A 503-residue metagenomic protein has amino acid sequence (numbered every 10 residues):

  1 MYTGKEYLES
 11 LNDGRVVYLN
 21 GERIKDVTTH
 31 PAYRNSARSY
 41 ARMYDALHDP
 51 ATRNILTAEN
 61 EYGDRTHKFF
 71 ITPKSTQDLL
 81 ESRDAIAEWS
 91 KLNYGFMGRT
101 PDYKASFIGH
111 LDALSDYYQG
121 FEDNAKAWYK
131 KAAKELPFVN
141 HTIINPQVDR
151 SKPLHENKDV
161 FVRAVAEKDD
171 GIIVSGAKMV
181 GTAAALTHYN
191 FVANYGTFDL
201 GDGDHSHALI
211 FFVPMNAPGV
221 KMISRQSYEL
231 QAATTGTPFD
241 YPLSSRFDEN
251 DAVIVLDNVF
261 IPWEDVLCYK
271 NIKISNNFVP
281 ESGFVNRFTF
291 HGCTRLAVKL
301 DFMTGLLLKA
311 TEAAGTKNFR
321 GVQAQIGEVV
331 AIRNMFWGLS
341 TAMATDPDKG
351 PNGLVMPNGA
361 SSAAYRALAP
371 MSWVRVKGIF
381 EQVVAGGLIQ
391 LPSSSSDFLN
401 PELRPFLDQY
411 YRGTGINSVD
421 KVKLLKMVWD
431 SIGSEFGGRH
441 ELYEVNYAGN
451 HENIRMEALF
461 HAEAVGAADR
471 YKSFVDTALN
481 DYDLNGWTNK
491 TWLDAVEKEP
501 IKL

Functional and structural regions predicted by a protein language model:
M1-A46: N-terminal-proximal low-complexity accessory segments that begin disordered and transition into the first
R34, R38, K130-A133, I173 (+5 more regions): Generic structural signal for well-ordered, non-transmembrane alpha-helical segments in soluble/cytosolic regions
D45-V139, A183, Y189: Internal helix-loop-helix
H141, N145-C293, H461-L503: FAD-binding core of flavoproteins
I144, E312, G338-T345, V374-E381 (+1 more regions): Charged/polar positions within long, soluble alpha-helices
H291-K349: Extended amphipathic alpha-helical segments enriched in small hydrophobics
Q323-G327, V355-A363: Short, charged, amphipathic alpha-helical segments
A360-P500: Alpha-helix capping/hinge segments and adjacent helical runs
